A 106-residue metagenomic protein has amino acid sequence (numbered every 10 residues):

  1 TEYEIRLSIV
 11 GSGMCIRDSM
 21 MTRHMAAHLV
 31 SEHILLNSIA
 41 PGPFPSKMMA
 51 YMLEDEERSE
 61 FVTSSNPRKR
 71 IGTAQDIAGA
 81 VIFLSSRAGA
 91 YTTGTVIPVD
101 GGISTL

Functional and structural regions predicted by a protein language model:
T1-G11, C15-I16: Single conserved hydrophobic/aromatic residue that forms the stacking wall/gate of nucleotide- or nucleobase-binding
S12-G13, R17-H28: Conserved catalytic helix of short-chain dehydrogenase/reductases
A27-S31, F44, G72, S85: A short hydrophobic alpha-helix cap/turn motif
V30, L35, T92-G94: Short, small/polar-rich loop/turn modules that mediate ligand/substrate recognition or access, typified
L36, A40-Y51: Short, flexible catalytic-loop segment of classical short-chain dehydrogenase/reductase
M52-N66: A short C-terminal helix-loop "cap" of Rossmann-like NAD(P)-dependent dehydrogenase/epimerase domains
N66-I77, A88: A conserved structural motif in NAD(P)-dependent oxidoreductases
V81-I82, T93-L106: Short C-terminal tail/terminal secondary-structure segment of NAD(P)H-dependent dehydrogenase/reductase domains
